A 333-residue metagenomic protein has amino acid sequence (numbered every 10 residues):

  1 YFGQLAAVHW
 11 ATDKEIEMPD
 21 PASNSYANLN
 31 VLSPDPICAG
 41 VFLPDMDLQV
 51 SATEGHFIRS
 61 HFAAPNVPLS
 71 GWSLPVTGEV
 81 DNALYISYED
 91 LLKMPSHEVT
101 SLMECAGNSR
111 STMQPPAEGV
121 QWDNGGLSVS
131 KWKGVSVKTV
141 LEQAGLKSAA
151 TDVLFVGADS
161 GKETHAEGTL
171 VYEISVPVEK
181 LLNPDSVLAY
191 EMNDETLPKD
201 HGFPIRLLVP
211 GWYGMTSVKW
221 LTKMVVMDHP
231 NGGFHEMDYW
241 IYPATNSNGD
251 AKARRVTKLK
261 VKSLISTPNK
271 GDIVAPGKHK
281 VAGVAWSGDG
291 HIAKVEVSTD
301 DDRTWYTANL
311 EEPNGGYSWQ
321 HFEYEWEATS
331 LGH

Functional and structural regions predicted by a protein language model:
H9-H333: Structured, non-membrane catalytic/scaffold regions adjacent to prosthetic-group chemistry
